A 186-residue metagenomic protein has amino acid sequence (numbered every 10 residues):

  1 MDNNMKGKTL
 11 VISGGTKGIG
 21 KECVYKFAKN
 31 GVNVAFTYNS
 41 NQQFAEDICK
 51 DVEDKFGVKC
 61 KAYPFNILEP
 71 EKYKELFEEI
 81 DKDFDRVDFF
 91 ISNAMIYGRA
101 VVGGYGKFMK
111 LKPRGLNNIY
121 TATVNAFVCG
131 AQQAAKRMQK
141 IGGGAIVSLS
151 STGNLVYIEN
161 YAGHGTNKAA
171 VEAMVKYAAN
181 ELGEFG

Functional and structural regions predicted by a protein language model:
T16-K17: Conserved glycine-rich cofactor-binding loop
V32-D47: Conserved glycine-rich Rossmann-like NAD(P)H-binding loop of the short-chain dehydrogenase/reductase
Q42, P64-E75, P113: The beta1-alpha1 cofactor-binding region of Rossmann-like NAD(H)/NADP(H)-dependent oxidoreductases
K74, I96-N117, K136, N160-G163: Conserved mid-core segment of classical short-chain dehydrogenase/reductases
D88, M109-C129, G143, V147 (+2 more regions): Catalytic Tyr-X3-Lys loop
A131-Q132, K176: A short, exposed helix-loop element centered on a Lys and neighboring polar residues
K136, N180-E181: Alpha-helical segment proximal to the catalytic Tyr-Lys
S151: Residue(s) in the substrate-gating loop at a strand-loop-helix junction that position the organic substrate next
